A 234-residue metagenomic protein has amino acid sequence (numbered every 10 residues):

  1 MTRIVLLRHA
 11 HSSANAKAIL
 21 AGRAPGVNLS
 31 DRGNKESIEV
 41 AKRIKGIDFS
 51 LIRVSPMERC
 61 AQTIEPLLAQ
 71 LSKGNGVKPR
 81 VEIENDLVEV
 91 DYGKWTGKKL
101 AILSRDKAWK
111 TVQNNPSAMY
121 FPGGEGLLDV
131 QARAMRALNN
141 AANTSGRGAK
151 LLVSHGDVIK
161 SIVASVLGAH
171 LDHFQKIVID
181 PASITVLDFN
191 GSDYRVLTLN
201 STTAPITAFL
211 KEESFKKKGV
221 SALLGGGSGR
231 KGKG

Functional and structural regions predicted by a protein language model:
T2, V90-A101, N143, S165-G234: Acidic, low-complexity terminal tails and accessory targeting/binding regions of phosphate-metabolizing enzymes
R3-H9, L152: Short, hydrophobic/glycine-enriched beta-strand segments
R8, S13-G74: Active-site-proximal alpha-helix that buttresses catalytic centers in soluble enzyme cores
A10, A149, G156: Active-site metal-binding loops of divalent metal-dependent hydrolases
A14, N28, Q70-M135, D188 (+3 more regions): Phosphate-handling substructures
G46-D48, A141-G148: Glycine-rich phosphate-binding loop signature in dinucleotide/nucleotide-binding domains
F49-P56, E82, A149-V153: Short glycine-rich phosphate-binding loop at a beta-alpha junction
P66, S161, S165: Active-site signature of alpha/beta-hydrolase-fold catalytic machinery across serine- and Asp/Cys-nucleophile hydrolases
